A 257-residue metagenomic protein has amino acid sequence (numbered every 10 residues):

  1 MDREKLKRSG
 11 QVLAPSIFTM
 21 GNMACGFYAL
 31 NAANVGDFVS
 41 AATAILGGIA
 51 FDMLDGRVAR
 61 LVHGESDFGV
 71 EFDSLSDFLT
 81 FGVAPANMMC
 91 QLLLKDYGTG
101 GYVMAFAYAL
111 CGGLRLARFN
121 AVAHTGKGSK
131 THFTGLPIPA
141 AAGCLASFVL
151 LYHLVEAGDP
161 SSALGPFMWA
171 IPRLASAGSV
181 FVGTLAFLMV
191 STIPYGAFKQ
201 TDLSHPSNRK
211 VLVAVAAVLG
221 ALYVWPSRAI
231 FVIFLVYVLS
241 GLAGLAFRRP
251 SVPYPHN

Functional and structural regions predicted by a protein language model:
M1-G10, N34-S40, L61-V70, T99-A105 (+2 more regions): Short juxtamembrane and helix-loop transition motifs at transmembrane-helix boundaries in membrane proteins
M1-L6, D55-S66, R118-T134: Cytosolic, membrane-interface loops and tails of multi-pass inner-membrane proteins
M1-M53, G244, Y254-N257: Topogenic membrane-insertion module of multi-pass membrane proteins
D2-R3, K130-N257: C-terminal membrane-associated helical module and adjoining short loops/tails
G10, A14-T19, L61-F119: Multi-pass membrane catalytic core of lipid/isoprenoid biosynthesis enzymes
A24-Y28, V83-A86, L212-A221: Hydrophobic, membrane-inserted alpha-helices
Y28-T43, L79, V83-A105, S147-A177 (+1 more regions): Helix-coil boundary and interhelical linker segments in multi-pass alpha-helical membrane proteins
L54-L61, G113-A121, L242-Y254: Juxtamembrane membrane-interface segments at transmembrane alpha-helix termini
